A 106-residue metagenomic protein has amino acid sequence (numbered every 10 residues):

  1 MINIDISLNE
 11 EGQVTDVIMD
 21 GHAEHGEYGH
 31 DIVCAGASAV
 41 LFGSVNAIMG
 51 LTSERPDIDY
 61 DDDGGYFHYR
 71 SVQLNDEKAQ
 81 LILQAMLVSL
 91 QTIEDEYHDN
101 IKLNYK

Functional and structural regions predicted by a protein language model:
M1-I32, F42, A47-K106: N-terminal intrinsically disordered, cationic/polar leader segments that include organellar targeting peptides
V33-A37: Short, conserved glycine- and acidic-residue-centered signature motifs in active-site or ligand-binding loops
